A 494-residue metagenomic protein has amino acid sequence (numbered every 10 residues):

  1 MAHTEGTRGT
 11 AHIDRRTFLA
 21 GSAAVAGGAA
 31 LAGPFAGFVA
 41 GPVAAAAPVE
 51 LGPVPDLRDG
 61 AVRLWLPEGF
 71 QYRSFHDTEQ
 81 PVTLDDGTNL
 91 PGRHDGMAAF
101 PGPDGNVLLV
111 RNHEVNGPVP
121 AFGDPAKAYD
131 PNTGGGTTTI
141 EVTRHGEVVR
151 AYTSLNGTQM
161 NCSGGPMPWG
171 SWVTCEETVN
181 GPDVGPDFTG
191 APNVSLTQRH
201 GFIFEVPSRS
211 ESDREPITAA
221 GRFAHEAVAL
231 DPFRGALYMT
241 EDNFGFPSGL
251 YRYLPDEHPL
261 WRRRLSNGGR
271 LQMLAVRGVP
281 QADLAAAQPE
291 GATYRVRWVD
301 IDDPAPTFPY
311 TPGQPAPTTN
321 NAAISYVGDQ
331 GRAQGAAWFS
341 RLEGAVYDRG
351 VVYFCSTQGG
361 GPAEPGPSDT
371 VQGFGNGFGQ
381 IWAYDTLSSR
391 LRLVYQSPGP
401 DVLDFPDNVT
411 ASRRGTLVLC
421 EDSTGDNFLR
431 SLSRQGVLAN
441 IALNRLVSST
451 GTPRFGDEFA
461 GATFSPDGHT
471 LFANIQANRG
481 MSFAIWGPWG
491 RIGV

Functional and structural regions predicted by a protein language model:
M1-I13: N-terminal secretory signal peptides
A11-T17, G28-A47: N-terminal twin-arginine translocation
V62-R93, F100-E147, V194-S195: Beta-propeller domains
P101-D104, M167-P168, P232-F233, Y347-R349 (+2 more regions): Residue-level detector of Asp-centered blade-edge/turn motifs that repeat once per structural unit in beta-propeller
A287-S388: Beta-propeller domains
T357, P400-V437: Loop/turn-rich, solvent-exposed surfaces of beta-rich toroidal or solenoidal domains
Y395-D407, V437-T463: Conserved blade-ending motifs and adjacent loop-strand segments that build the rim/top face of beta-propeller domains
T463-V494: Blade-level signature of beta-propeller repeat domains, shared across WD40, Kelch, NHL, RCC1 and BNR/Asp-box propellers
